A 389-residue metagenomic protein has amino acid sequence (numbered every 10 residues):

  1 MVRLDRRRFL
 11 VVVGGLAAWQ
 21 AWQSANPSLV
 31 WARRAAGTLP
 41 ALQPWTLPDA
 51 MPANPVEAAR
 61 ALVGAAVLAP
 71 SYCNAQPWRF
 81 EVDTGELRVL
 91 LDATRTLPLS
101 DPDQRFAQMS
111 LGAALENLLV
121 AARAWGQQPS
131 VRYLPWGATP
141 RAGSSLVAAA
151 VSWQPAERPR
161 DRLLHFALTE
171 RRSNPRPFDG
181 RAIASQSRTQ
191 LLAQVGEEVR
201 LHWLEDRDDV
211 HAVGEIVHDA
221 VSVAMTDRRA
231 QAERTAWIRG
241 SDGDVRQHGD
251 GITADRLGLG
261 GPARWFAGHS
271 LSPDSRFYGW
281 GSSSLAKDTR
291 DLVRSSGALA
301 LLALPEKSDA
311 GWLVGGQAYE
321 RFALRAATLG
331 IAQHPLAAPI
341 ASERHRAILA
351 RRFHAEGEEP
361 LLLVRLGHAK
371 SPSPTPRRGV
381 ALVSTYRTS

Functional and structural regions predicted by a protein language model:
V2-S389: Acidic, surface-exposed loops and disordered segments
